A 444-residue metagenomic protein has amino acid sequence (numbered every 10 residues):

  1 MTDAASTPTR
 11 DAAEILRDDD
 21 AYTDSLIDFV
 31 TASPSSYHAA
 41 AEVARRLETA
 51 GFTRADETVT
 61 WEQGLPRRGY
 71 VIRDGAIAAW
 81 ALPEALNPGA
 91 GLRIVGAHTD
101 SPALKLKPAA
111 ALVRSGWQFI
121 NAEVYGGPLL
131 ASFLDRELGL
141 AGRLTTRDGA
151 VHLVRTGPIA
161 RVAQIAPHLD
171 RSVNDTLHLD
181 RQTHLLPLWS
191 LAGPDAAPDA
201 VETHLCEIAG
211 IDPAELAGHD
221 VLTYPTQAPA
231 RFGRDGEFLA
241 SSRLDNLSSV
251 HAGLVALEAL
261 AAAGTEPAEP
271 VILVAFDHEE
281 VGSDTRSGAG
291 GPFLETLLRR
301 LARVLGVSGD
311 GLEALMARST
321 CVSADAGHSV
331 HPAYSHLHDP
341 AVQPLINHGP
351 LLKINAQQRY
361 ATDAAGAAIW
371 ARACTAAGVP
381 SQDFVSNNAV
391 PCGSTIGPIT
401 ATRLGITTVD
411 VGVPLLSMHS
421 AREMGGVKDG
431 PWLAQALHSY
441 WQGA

Functional and structural regions predicted by a protein language model:
M1-A444: N-terminal hydrophobic/helix-forming segments and targeting peptides
